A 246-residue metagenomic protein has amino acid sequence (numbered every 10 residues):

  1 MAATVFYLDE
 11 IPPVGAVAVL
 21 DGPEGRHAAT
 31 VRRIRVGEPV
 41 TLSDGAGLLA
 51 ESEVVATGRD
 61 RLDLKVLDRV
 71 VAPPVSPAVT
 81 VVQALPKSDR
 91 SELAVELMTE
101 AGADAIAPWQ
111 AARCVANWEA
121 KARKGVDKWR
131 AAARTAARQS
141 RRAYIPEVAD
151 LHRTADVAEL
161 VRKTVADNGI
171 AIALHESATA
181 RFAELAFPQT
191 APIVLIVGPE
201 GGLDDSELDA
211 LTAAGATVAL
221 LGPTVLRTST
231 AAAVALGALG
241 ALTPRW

Functional and structural regions predicted by a protein language model:
M1-A72: N-terminal positively charged helical leader segments and presequences
A18-L20, S76-T80, A191-V194, A213-L221: Glycine/charged-rich beta-loop-alpha catalytic/anionic-binding loops adjacent to active sites
T30-R59, T154-L185: N-terminal-biased segments
G37, M98, A133, L211 (+1 more regions): Residue-level signal for inorganic ion chemistry
L64, I145-A149, V218: Generic structural signal for residues in well-ordered beta-strands
V71-I172: RNA substrate-binding interface of SAM-dependent RNA methyltransferases
V165-L208, T217-L220: Active-site/ligand-binding-proximal alpha/beta "capping" segment
D205-W246: Structured adenosyl-cofactor binding patch, chiefly the S-adenosyl-L-methionine
